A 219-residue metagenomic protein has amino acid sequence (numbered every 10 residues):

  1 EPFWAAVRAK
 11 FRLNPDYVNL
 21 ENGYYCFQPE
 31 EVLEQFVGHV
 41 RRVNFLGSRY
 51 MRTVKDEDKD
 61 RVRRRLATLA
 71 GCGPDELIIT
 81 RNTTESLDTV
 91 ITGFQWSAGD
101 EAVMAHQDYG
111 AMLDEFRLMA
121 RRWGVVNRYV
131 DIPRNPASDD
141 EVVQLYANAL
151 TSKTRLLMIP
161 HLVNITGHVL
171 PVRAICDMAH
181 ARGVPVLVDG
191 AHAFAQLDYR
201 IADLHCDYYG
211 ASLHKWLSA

Functional and structural regions predicted by a protein language model:
E1-A219: Pyridoxal 5′-phosphate
